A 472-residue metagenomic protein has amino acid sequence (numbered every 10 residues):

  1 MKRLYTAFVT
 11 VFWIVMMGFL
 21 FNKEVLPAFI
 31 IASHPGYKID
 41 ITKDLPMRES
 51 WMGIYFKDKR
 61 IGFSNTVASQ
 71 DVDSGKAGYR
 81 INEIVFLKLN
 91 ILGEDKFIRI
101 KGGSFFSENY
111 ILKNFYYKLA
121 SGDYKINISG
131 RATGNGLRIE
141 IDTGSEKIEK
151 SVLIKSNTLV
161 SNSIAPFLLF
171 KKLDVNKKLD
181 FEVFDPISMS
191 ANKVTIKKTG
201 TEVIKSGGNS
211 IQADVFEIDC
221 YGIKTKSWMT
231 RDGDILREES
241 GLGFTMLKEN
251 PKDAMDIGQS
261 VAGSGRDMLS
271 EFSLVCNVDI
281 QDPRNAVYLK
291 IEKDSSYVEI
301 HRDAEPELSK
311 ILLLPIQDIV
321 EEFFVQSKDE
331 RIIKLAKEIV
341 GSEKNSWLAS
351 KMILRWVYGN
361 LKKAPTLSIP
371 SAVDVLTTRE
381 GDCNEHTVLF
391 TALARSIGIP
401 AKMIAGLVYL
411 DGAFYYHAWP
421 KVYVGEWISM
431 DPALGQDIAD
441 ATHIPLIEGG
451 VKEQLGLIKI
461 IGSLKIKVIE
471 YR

Functional and structural regions predicted by a protein language model:
K2-G134, I141-S145, L169-K310, Q454-G456 (+1 more regions): Acidic, serine/threonine-rich low-complexity disordered tracts
I30-P35, G207-V215, Y221-I223, W228 (+4 more regions): Hydrophobic/aromatic-rich core segments of domains that either
G134-G136, V424-G425: Residue-level signal for tight coil/turn positions that link beta-strands
S145-I164: Acidic/charged, solvent-exposed loop-and-adjacent secondary-structure segments enriched in E/D, K/R, S/T, and G/P
T158, G208, N250, K328-E330 (+8 more regions): Solvent-exposed, flexible loop/coil residues
S161-N162, L312-G381, L389, G450-K452 (+1 more regions): Secondary-structure boundary elements
F167-S188, W356-L407, Y415: Flexible, glycine-rich surface segments
